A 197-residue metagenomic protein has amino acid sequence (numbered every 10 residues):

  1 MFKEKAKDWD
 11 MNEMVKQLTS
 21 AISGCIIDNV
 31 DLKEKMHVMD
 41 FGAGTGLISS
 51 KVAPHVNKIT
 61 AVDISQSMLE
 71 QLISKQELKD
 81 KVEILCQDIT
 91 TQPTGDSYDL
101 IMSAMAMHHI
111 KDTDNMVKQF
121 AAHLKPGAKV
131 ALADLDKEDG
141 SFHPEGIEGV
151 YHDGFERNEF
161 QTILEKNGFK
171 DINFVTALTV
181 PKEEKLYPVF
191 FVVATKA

Functional and structural regions predicted by a protein language model:
M1, D10-K16, S50, A131-V193: C-terminal alpha-helical "lid/dimerization" subdomain adjacent to the S-adenosyl-L-methionine
M1-L32, L47-I48, Q71: Conserved class I S-adenosyl-L-methionine
I27, S50-A53, V117, A121: A structural alpha-helix within SAM-dependent methyltransferase catalytic domains
K35: Phosphate-coordination loops involved in phosphoryl transfer and adenosine-cofactor binding
M39-T91: Class I SAM-dependent methyltransferase SAM/SAH-binding core
M102: A conserved beta-strand element that flanks and buttresses the S-adenosyl-L-methionine
M105-A106: Short catalytic micro-motifs in class I SAM-dependent methyltransferases
D114-K129: A short glycine-rich, Lys/Arg-flanked "PGG" loop and its adjoining helix->strand segment in the class I
